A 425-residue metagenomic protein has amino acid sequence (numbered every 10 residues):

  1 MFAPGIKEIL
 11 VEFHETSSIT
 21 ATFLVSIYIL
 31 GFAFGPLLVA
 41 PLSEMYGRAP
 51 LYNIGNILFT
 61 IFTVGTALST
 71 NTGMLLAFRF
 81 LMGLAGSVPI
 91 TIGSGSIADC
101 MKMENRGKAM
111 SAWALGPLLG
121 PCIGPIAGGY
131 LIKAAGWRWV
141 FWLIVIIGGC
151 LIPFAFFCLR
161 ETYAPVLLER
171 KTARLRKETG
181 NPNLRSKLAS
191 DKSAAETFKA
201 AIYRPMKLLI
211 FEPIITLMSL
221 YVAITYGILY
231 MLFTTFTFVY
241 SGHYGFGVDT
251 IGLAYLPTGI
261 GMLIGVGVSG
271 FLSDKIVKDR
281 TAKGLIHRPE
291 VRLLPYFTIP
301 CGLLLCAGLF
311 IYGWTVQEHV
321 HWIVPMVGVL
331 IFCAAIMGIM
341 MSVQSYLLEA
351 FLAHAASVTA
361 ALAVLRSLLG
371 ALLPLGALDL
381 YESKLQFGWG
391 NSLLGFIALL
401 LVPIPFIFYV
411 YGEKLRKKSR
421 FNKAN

Functional and structural regions predicted by a protein language model:
M1-N425: A six-helix transmembrane bundle that forms the core substrate pathway of small-molecule transporters
